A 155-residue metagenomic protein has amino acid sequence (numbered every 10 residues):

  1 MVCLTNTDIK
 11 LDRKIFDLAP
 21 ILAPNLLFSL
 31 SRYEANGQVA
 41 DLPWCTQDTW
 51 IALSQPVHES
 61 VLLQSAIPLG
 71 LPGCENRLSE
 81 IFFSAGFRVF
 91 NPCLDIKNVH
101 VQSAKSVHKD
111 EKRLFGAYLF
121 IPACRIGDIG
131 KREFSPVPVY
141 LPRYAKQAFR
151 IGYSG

Functional and structural regions predicted by a protein language model:
V2: Short aromatic/hydrophobic "clamp" motif used to bind/position activated sugar donors
I9-S84: Conserved catalytic core of nucleotide-sugar-dependent glycosyltransferases
P68-G155: C-terminal catalytic/acceptor-binding lobe
